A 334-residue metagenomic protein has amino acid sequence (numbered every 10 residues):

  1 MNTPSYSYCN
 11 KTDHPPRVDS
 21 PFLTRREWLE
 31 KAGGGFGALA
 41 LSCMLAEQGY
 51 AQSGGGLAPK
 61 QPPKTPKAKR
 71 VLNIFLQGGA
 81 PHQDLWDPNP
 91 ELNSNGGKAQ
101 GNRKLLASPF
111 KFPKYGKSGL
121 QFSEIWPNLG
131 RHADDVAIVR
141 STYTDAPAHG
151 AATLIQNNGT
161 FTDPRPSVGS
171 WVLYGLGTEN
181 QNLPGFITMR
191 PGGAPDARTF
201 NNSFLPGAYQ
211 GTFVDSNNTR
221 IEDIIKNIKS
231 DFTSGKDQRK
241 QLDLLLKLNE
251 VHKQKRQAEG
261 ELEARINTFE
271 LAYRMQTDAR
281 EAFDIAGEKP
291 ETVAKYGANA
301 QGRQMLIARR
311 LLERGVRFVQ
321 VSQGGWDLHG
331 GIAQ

Functional and structural regions predicted by a protein language model:
N2-Q334: Ligand-binding pockets and gating/stacking loops
